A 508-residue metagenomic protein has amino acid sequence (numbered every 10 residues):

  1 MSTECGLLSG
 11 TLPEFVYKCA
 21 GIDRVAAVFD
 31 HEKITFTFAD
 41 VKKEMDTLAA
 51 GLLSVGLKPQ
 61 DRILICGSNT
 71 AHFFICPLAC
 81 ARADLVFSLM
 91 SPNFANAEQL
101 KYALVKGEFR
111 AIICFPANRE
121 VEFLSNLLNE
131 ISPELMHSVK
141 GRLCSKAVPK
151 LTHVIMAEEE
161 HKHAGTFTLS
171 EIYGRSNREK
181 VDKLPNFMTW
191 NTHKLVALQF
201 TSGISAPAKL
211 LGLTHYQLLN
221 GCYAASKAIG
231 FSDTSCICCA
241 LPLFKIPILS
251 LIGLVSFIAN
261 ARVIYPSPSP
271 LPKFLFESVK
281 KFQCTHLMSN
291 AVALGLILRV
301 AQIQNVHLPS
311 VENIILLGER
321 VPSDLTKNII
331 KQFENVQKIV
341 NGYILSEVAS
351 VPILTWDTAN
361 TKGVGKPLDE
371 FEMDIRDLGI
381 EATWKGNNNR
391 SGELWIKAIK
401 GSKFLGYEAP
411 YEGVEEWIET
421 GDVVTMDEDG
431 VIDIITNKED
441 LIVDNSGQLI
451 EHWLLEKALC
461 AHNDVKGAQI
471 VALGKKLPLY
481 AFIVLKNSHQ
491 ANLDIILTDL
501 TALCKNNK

Functional and structural regions predicted by a protein language model:
M1-V55, P59, N96, E158-H161 (+2 more regions): N-lobe entry segment of adenylate-forming
K33-I34, A49-E98, E108, A240-P242: Conserved AMP-binding/adenylate-forming
T35-A39, F187-T189, V196-N220: Conserved AMP-binding A3 loop
L85-I172, L485-H489: Structural core segment of the AMP-binding/adenylate-forming
E98-V105, C114, L287, E416 (+1 more regions): AMP-binding/adenylate-forming catalytic core of the ANL superfamily
F167-R175, C284-M288, L298-N360, E372: Gly/Ser/Thr-rich phosphate-binding loop
L219-C236, L243-H286: Conserved AMP-binding/adenylation subdomain of ANL enzymes
N360, K366-E370, I380-E416, D429-V431 (+2 more regions): Conserved ATP/PPi-binding loop(s) of AMP-dependent carboxylate-activating enzymes
